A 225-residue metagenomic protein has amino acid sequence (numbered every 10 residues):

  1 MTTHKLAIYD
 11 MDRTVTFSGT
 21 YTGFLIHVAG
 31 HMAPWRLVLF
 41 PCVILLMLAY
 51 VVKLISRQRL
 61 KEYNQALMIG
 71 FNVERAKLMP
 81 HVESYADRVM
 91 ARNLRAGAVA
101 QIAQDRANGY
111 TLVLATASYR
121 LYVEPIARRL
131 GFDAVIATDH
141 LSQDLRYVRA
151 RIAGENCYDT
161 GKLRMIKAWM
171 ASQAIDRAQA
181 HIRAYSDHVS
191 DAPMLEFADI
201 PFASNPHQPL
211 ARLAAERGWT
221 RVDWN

Functional and structural regions predicted by a protein language model:
M1-S56: Active-site neighborhood of HAD-like aspartate-dependent phosphohydrolases
T2-H4, P80, D87-V113, A117-N225: C-terminal cap/substrate-recognition subdomain and adjoining C-terminal extension of metal-dependent phosphatase-like
V15, M32, N72, V89-N93 (+1 more regions): Residues at alpha-helix boundaries and short interhelical turns
P34-V38, A76, R177-A180: Short, surface-exposed acidic
Y50-R75, V135, D139-Q143: Short, compositionally biased "basic patch" segments
L60-G97: Metal-dependent phosphoesterase signature
